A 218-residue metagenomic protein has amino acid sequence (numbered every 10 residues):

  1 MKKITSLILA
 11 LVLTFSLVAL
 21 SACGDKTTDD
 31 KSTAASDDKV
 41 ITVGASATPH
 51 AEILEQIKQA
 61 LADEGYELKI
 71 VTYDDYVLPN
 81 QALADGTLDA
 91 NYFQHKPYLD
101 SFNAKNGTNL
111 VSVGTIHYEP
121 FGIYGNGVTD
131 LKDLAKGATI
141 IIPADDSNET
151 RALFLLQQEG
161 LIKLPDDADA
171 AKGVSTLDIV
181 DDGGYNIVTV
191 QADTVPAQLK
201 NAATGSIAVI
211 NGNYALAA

Functional and structural regions predicted by a protein language model:
M1-V40, D63: Short, low-complexity disordered leader/linker segments with a strong preference for bacterial N-terminal type II
S36-T48, Y66-T72, T139-I140: Short, well-ordered beta-strand elements
A51-A84, L88-Y92: Extracytoplasmic small-molecule ligand-binding "clamshell" domains of the periplasmic binding protein/Venus flytrap
A60, V77-D89, F154-L155, S175-V209 (+1 more regions): Short helices/loops that flank or line small-molecule/ion binding pockets
L68-D75, P165-K172, Y185-Q191: Short beta-strand-to-loop elements that line the ligand-binding cleft of bilobed periplasmic-binding protein-like
S101-V113, G127-V128, A217-A218: Ligand-binding "clamshell"
N109-H117, N186-V188, I207, A218: Short beta-strand->loop
V113-I162: A conserved helix-loop-strand patch within extracytoplasmic ligand-binding domains of the periplasmic binding
